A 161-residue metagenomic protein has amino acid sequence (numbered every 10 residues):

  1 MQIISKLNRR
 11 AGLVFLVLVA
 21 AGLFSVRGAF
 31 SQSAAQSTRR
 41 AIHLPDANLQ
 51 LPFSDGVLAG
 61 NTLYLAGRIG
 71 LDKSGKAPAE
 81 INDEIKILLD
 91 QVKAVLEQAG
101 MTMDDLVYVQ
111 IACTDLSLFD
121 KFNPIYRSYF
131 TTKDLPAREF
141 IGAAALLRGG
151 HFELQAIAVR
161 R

Functional and structural regions predicted by a protein language model:
K6, A11-D90, A94-A99, D104-V107 (+1 more regions): N-terminal presequence-like segments and the immediate start of the first folded domain
